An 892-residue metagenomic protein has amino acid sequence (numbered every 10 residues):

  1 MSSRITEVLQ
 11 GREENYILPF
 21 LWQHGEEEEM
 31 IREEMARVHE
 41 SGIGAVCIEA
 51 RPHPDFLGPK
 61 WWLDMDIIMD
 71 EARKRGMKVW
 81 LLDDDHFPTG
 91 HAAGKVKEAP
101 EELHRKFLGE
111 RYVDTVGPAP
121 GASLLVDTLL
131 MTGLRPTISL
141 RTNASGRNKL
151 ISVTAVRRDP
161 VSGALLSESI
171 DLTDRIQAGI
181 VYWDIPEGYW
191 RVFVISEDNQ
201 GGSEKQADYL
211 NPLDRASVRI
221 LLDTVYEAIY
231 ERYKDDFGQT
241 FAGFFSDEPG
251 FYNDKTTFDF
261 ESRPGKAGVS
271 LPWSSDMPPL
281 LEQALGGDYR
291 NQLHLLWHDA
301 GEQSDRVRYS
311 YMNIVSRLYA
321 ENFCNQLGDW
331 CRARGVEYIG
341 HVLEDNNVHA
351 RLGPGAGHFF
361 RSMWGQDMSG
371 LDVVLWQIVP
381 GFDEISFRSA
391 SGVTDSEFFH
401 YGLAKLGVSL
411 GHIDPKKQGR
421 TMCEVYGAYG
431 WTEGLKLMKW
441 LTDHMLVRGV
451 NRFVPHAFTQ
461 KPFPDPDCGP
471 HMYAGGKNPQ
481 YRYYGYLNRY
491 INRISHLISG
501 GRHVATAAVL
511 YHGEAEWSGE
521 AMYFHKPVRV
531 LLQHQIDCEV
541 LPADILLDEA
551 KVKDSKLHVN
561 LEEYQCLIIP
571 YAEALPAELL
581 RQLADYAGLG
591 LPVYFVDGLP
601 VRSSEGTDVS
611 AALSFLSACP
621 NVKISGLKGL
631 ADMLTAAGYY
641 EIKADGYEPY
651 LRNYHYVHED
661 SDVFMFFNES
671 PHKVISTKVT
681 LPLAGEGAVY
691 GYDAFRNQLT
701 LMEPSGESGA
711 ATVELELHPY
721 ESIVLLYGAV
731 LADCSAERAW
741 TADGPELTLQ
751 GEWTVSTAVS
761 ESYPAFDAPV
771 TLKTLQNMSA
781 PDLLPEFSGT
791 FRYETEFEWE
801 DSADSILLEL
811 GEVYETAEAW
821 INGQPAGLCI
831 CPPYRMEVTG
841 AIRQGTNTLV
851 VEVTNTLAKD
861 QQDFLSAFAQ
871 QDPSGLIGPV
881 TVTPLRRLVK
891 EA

Functional and structural regions predicted by a protein language model:
E13-F20, E27-E33, G44-E49, F56-G94 (+6 more regions): Carbohydrate-binding surfaces of carbohydrate-active enzymes
I48-L172, A178, V194-R219, D223: Acidic/aromatic-lined carbohydrate-recognition and catalytic surfaces of CAZymes acting on diverse glycans
G179-W183, T712-L715, R835-G840: Exposed aromatic-hydrophobic patches
N199-G202, V730-D733, T854-Q861: Short acidic/polar inter-strand loop motif in beta-rich domains
S217-G243: An active-site-proximal structural segment forming one wall of the substrate-binding cleft that immediately precedes
F797-N822, C829-I830, L849-V853: Aromatic-lined ligand-binding clefts that engage carbohydrates, nucleic acids, or primary amines
Y834-T848, E852, L857: Short, surface-exposed tryptophan/glycine-enriched loops that mediate extracellular molecular recognition
Q861-A892: Exposed low-complexity, polar/acidic, P/S/T/G-rich flexible segments that act as propeptides, protease-susceptible
